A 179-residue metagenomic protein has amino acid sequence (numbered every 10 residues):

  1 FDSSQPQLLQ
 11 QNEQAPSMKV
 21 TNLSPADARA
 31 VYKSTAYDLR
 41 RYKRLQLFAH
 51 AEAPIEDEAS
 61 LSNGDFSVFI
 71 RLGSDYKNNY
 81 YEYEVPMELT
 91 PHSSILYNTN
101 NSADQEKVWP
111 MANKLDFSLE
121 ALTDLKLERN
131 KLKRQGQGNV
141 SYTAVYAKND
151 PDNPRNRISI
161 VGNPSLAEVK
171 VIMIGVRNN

Functional and structural regions predicted by a protein language model:
F1-N179: Beta-rich carbohydrate-recognition modules and glycan-binding surfaces
